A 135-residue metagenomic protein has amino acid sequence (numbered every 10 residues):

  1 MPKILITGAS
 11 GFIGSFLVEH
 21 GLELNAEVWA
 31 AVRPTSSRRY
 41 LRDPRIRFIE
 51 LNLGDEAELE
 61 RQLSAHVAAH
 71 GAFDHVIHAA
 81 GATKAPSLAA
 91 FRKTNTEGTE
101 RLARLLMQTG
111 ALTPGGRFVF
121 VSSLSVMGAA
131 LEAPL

Functional and structural regions predicted by a protein language model:
K3, D74-H75, R117: Structural motif
I4-L24: N-terminal Rossmann NAD(P)H-binding glycine-rich loop of SDR-like oxidoreductase domains
A9, L51-G54: Hydrophobic pocket-lining residues within nucleotide cofactor-binding pockets
E27-W29: Short beta-strand element of Class I
A31-R38, L53: N-terminal Rossmann-fold cofactor-binding loop
R45-I46: Short, conserved active-site loop motifs that form the nucleotide-linked donor/cofactor pocket
L53-T96, R101, L124-A129: NAD(P)H-binding glycine-rich loop region in Rossmannoid oxidoreductase-like domains and their noncatalytic homologs
H78, E100-L135: Conserved Rossmann-fold NAD(P)-dependent oxidoreductase catalytic core, especially the SDR/UDP-sugar
